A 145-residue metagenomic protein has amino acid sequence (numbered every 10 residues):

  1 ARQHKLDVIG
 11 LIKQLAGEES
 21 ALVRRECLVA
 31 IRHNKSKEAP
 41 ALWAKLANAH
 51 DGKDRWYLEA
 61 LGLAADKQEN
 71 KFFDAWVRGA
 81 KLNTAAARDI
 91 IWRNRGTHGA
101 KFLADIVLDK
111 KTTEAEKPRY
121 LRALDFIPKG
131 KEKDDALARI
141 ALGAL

Functional and structural regions predicted by a protein language model:
A1-L145: Long, ordered, helix-rich scaffold segments
